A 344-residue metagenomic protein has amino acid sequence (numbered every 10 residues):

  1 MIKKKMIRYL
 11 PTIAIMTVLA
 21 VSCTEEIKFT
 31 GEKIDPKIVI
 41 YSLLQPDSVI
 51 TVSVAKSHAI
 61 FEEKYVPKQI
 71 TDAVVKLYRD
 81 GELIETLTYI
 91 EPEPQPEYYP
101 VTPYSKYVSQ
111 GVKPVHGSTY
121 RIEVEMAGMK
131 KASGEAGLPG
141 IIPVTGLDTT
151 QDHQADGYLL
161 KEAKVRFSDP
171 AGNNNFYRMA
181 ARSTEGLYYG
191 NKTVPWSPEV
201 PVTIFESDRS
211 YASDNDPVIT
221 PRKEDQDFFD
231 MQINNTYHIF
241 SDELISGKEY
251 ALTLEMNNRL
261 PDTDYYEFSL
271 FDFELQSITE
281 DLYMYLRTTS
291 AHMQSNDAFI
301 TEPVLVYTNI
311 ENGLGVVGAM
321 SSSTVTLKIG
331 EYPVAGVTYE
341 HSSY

Functional and structural regions predicted by a protein language model:
I2-P11: Bacterial N-terminal signal peptides that target proteins for export
L19-S22: C-terminal motif of bacterial Sec signal peptides marking the signal peptidase cleavage site
T24-Y344: A sequence/structural signal for flexible, mid-protein segments enriched in small/helix-disrupting residues
